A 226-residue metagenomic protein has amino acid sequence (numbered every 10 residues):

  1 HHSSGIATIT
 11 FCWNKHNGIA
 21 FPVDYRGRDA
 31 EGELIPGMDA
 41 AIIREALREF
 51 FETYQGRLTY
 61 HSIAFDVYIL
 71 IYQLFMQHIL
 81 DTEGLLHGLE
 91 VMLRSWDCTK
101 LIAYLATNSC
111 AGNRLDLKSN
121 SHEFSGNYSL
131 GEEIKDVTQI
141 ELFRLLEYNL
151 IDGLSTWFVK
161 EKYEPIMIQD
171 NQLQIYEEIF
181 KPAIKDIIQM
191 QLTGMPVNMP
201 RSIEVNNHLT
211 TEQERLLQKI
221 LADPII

Functional and structural regions predicted by a protein language model:
H1-S4: Entry/capping segment at the start of metal-dependent catalytic domains with acidic active-site entry clusters
I6, L142-L150, Q172-F180, M199 (+1 more regions): Amphipathic, non-membrane alpha-helical segments in soluble helical-bundle scaffolds
I6-A7, N14-Q169, I187: Active-site-proximal helix-loop-helix substrate-binding element of RNase H-like nuclease domains
C12-K15, T193: Short strand-coil-strand connectors
P165-D170, T193-V197: Inter-helical turn/loop segments and adjacent helix faces that build the functional surface of alpha-helical bundle
I175-I226: Extended, well-ordered alpha-helical scaffold/bundle regions in very large, multi-domain proteins
